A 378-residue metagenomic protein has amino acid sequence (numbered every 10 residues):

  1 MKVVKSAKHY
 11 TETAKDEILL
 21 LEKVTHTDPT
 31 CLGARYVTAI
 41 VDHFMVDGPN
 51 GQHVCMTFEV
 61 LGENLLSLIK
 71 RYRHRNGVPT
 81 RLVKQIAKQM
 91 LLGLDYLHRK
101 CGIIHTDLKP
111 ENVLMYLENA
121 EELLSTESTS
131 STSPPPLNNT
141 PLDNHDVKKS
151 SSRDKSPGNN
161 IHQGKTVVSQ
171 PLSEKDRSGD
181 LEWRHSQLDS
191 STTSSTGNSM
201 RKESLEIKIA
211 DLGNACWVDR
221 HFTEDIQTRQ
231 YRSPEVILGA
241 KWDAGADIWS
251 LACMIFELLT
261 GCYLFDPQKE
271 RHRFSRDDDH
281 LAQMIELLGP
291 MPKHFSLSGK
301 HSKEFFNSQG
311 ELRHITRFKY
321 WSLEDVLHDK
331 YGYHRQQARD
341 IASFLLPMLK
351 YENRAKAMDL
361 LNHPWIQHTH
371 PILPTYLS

Functional and structural regions predicted by a protein language model:
M1-S378: Intrinsically disordered, low-complexity regulatory segments of kinases
